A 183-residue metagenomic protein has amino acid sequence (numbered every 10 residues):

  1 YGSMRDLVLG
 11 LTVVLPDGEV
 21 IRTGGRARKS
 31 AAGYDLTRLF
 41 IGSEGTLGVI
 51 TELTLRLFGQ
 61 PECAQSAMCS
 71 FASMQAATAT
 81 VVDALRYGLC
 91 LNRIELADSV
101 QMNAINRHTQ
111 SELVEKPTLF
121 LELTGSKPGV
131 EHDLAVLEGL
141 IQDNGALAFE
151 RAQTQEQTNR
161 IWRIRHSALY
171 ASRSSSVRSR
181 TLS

Functional and structural regions predicted by a protein language model:
Y1-S183: Noncatalytic alpha-helical scaffold of FAD-dependent oxidoreductases
